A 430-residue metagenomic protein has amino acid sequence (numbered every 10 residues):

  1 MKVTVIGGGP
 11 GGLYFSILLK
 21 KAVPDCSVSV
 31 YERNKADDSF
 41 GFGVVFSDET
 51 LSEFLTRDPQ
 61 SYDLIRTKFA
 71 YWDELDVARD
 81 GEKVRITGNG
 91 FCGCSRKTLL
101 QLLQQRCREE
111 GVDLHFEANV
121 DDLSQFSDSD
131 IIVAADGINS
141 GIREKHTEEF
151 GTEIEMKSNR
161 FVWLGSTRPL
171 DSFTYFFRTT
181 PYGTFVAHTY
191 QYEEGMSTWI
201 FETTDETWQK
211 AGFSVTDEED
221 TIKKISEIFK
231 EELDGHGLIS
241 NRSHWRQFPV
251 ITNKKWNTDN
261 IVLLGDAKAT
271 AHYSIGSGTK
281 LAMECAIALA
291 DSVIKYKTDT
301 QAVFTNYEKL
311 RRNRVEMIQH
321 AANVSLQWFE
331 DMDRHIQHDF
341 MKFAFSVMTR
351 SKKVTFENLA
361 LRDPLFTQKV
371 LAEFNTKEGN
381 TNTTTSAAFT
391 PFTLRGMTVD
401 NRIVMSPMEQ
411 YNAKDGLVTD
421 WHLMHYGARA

Functional and structural regions predicted by a protein language model:
T4-K21, V133-A134, L164, H244-V324 (+1 more regions): Conserved mid-domain beta->alpha element of the FAD-binding
I6, T67, D291-T381: C-terminal helical "tail/cap" subdomain of flavin- and related membrane-associated enzymes
G11, F15, A36, N139: Conserved Rossmann-like nucleotide-cofactor binding loop
K20-F40: Glycine-rich FAD pyrophosphate-binding loop
K35-E53: Conserved N-terminal glycine-rich FAD pyrophosphate-binding loop of Rossmann-like flavoproteins
D48-G165, P364-K377: Conserved N-terminal helical subregion
E82-N89, S95, E110, D171-V250: Conserved FAD/dinucleotide-binding core of flavoprotein oxidoreductases
Q368-A430: Flavin-dependent oxidoreductase catalytic cores
